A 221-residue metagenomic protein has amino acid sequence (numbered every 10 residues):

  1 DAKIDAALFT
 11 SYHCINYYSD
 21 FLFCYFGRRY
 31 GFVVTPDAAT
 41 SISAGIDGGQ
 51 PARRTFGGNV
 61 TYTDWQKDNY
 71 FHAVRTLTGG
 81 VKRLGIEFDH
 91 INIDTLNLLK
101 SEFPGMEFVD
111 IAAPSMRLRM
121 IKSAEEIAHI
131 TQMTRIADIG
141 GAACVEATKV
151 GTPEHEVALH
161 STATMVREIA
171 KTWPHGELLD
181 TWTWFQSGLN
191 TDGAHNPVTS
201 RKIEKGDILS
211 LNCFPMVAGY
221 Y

Functional and structural regions predicted by a protein language model:
D1-G140, V198: A composition/biophysics-driven feature that prefers long, compositionally simple stretches
K3, F103, G151, I169-A170: Glycine-centered loop/turn motif at secondary-structure junctions
I15-F26, A112-R117, I121, E154-Y221: Short catalytic-site patches enriched in acidic/histidine residues that coordinate or position cofactors/metals
I91-I93, K149, P153-V157: Short, structural beta-strand-to-alpha-helix junction motif
C144-T148: Secondary-structure edge/capping motif, primarily at the C-terminal ends of alpha-helices and the immediately following
